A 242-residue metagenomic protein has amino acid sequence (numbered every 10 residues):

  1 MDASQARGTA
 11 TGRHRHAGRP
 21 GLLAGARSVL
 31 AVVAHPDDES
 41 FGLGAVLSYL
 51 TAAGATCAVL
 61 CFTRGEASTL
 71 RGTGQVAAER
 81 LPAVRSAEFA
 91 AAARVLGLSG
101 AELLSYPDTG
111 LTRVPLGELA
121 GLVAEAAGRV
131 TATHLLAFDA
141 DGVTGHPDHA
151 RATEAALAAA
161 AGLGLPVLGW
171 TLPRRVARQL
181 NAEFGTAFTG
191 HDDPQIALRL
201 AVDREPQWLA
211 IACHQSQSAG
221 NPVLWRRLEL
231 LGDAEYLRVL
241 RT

Functional and structural regions predicted by a protein language model:
D2-L30, T109, R113-T242: Metal-dependent de-N-acetylase/amidase catalytic core
D2-T131, A158-G162: Active-site rim/loop-helix segments in enzyme catalytic domains that contact anionic ligands
